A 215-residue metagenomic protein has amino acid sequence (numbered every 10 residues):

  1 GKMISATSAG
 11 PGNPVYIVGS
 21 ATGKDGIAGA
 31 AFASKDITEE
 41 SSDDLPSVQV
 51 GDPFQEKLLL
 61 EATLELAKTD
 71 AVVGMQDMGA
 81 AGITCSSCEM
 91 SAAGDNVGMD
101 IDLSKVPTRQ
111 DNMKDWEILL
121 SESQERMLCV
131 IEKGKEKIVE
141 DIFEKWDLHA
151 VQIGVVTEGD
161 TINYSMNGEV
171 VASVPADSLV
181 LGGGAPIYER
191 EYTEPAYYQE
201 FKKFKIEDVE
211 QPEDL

Functional and structural regions predicted by a protein language model:
G1-L215: Glycine/proline-enriched, intrinsically flexible loops and inter-domain linkers
